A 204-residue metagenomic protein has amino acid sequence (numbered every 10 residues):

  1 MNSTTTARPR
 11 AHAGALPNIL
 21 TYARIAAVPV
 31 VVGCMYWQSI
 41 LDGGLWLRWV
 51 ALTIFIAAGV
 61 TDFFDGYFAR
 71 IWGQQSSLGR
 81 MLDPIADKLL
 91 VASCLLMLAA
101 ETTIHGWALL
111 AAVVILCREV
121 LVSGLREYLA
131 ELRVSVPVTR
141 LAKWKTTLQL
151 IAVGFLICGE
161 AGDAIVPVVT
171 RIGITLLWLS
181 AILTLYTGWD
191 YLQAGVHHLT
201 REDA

Functional and structural regions predicted by a protein language model:
M1-A204: Alpha-helical transmembrane bundles and membrane-interface segments of multipass inner-membrane proteins
